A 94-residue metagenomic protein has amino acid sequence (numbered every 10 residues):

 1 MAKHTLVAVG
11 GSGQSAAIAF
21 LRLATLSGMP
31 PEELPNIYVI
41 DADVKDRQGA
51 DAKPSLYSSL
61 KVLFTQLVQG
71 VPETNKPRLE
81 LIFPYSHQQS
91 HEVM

Functional and structural regions predicted by a protein language model:
M1-M94: Segments that form or flank anion-binding pockets
